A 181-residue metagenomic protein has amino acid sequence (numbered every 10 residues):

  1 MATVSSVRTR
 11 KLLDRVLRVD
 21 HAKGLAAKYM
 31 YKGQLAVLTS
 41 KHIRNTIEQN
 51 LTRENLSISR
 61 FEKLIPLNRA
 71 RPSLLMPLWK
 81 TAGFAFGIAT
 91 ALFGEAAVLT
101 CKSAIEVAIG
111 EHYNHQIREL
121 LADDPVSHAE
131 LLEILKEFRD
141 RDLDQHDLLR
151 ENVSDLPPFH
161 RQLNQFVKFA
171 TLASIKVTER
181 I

Functional and structural regions predicted by a protein language model:
M1-I181: Non-heme di-metal
